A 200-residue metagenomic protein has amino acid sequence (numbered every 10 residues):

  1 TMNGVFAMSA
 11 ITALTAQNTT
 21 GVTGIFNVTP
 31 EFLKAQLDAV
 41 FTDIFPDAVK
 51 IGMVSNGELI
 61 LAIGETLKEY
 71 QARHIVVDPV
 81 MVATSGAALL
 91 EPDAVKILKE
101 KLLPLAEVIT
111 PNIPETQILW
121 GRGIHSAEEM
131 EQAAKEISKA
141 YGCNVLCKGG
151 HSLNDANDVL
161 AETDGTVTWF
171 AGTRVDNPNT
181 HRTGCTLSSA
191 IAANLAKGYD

Functional and structural regions predicted by a protein language model:
T1-T84, A88: Conserved N-terminal subdomain of the carbohydrate kinase-like
G4-F6, T166-T168, N194-D200: Phosphate-handling active-site elements
L14-T15, S55, M81-A83, E115 (+2 more regions): Glycine-rich beta-alpha junction loops
G21-N27, A87-P92, G121-H125, D176: Short glycine-enriched, charge-decorated loop/helix-capping segments at active-site entrances that position
T29-Q36, N56-I63, A94, L98 (+4 more regions): General structural feature for long, well-ordered alpha-helical segments within catalytic domains of soluble enzymes
P92-V167: Conserved phosphate/ATP/ADP-binding segment of small-molecule kinases
I118, N177-D200: Short, small-residue alpha-helix embedded
D164-D176: Glycine/charged-rich beta-loop-alpha catalytic/anionic-binding loops adjacent to active sites
